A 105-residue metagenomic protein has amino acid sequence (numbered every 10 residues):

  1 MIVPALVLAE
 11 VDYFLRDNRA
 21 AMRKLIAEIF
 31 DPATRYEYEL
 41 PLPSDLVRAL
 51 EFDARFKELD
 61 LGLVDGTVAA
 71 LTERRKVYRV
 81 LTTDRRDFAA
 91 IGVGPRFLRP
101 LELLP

Functional and structural regions predicted by a protein language model:
M1-D60, A70, A89-G92, L98-L104: PIN-domain endoribonuclease scaffold, especially VapC-family toxins
G62-R79: Acidic, metal-associated active-site segment
T83: Conserved residues at the C-terminal ends of beta-strands
R86: Flexible glycine-rich beta->alpha loop in the catalytic core of nucleotide-sugar glycosyltransferases
